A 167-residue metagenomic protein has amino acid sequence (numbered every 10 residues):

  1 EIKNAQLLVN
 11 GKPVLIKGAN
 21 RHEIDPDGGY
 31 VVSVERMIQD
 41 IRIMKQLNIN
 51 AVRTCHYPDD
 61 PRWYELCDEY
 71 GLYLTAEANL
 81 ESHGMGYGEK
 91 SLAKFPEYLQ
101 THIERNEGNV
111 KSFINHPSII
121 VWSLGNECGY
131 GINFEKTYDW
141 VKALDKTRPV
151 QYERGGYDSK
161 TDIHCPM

Functional and structural regions predicted by a protein language model:
E1-M44, E65: N-terminal carbohydrate-binding accessory modules
I41-M44, A51-M167: Substrate-binding/catalytic cleft of secreted carbohydrate-active enzymes, primarily glycoside hydrolases
